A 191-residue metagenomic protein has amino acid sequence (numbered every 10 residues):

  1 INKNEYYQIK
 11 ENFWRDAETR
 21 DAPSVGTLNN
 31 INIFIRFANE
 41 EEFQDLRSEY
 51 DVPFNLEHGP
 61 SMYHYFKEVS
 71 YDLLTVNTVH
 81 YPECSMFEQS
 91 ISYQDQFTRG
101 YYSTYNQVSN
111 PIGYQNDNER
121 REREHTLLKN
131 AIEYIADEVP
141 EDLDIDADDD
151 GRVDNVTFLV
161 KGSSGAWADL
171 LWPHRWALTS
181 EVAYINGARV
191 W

Functional and structural regions predicted by a protein language model:
N2-W191: Propeptide-to-catalytic entry region of secreted or membrane-anchored zinc metalloproteases
